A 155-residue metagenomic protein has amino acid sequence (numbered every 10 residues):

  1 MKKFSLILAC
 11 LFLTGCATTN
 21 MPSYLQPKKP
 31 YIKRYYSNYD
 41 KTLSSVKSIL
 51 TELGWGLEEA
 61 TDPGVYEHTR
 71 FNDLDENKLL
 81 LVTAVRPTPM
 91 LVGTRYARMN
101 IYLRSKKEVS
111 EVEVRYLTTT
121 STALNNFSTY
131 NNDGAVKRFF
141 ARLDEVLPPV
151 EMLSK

Functional and structural regions predicted by a protein language model:
M1-T18: Sec-dependent bacterial lipoprotein signal peptides
A17-K155: Ser/Thr-rich, low-complexity intrinsically disordered terminal regions
